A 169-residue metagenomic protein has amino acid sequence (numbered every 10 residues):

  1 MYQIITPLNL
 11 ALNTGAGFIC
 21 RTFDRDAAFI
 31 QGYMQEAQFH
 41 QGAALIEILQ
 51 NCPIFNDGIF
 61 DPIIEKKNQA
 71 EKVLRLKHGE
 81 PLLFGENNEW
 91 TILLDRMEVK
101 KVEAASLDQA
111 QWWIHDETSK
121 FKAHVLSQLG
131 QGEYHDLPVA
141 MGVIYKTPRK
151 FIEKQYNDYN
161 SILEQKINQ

Functional and structural regions predicted by a protein language model:
M1-A37: Conserved thiamine diphosphate
Q3-T6, E47, S161: Proteins with a high burden of low-complexity, intrinsically disordered sequence enriched in S/T/G/P/A and R, requiring
G17, T22, H40-E47, E71-G79: A conserved active-site cap/scaffold subdomain adjacent to cofactor or substrate pockets
I54-Q169: Flexible, low-complexity linker and terminal segments
